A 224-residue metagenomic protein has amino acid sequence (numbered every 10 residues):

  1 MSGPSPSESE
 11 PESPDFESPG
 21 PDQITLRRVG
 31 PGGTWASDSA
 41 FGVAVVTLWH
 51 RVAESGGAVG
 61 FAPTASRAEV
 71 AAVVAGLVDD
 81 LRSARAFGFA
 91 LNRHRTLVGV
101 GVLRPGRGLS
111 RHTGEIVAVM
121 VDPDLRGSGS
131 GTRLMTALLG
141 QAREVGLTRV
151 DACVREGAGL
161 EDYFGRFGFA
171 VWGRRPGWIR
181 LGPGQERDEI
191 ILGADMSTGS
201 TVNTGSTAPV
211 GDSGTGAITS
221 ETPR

Functional and structural regions predicted by a protein language model:
M1-V43, R51, S55-G60, S197-D212 (+1 more regions): Conserved N-terminal entry element of GNAT/NAT acetyltransferase domains
R27-D122, M135-T136, Q141, D195 (+1 more regions): Acetyl-CoA-dependent GNAT
A40, A158-G159: Short alpha-helical
A86, R187-I191: Short hydrophobic/aromatic beta-strand or adjacent loop that forms the aromatic wall/cage of a ligand/substrate-binding
D122-S128: Active-site acidic-Proline motif in GNAT/NAT acetyltransferases
A142-V154: Conserved GNAT acetyl-CoA-binding A-motif
D151-R155, G165, A170-R187: Conserved catalytic-core motifs of GNAT/GCN5-like acyltransferases
